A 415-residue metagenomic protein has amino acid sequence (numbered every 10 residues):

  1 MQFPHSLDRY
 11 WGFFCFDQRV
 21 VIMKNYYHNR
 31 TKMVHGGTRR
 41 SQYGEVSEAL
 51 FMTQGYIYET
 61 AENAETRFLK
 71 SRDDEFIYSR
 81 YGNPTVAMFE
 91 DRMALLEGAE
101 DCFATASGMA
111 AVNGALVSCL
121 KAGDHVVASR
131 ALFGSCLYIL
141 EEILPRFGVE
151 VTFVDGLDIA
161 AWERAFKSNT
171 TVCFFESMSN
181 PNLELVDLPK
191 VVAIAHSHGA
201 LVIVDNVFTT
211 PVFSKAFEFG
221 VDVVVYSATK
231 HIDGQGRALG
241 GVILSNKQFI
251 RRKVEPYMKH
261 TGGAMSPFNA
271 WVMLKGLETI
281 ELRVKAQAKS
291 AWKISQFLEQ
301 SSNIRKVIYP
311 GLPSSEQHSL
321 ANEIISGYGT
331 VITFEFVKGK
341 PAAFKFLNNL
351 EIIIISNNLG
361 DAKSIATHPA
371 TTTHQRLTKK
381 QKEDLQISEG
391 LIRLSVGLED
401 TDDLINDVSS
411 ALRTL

Functional and structural regions predicted by a protein language model:
S6-I22: Short, Lys/Arg-enriched N-terminal segments with co-localized hydrophobic residues within the first ~10-30 amino acids
G12, I22, R30, E141 (+6 more regions): PLP-dependent enzyme catalytic core of the Aspartate aminotransferase-like
K24, M33-Q42, C102-N303, I308 (+1 more regions): Conserved PLP-enzyme active-site core in the AAT-like
K24-N83, D91: N-terminal "arm"/small-domain region of PLP-dependent enzymes with the aminotransferase-like
G37-T38, M52-Y58, F208, K230 (+7 more regions): Glycine-rich beta-alpha junction loops
T60-A110, S135, L140-E142: Conserved N-terminal alpha-helix of the aminotransferase class I/II PLP-enzyme fold
L96, L298-S302, L350: Acidic-histidine catalytic/liganding microenvironments
N303-I392, V396: Conserved C-terminal alpha-helix-loop-beta "cap" of PLP-dependent enzymes that closes/shapes the active-site mouth
